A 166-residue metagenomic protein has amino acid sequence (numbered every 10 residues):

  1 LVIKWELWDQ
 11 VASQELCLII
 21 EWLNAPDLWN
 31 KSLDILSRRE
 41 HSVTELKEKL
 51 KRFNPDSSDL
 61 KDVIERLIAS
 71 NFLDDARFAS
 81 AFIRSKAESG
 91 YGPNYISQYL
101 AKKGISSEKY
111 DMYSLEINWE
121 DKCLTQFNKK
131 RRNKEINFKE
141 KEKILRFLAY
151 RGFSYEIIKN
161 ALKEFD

Functional and structural regions predicted by a protein language model:
L1-D166: An alpha-helical, amphipathic repeat domain used for nucleic-acid recognition, typified by the mTERF helical solenoid
